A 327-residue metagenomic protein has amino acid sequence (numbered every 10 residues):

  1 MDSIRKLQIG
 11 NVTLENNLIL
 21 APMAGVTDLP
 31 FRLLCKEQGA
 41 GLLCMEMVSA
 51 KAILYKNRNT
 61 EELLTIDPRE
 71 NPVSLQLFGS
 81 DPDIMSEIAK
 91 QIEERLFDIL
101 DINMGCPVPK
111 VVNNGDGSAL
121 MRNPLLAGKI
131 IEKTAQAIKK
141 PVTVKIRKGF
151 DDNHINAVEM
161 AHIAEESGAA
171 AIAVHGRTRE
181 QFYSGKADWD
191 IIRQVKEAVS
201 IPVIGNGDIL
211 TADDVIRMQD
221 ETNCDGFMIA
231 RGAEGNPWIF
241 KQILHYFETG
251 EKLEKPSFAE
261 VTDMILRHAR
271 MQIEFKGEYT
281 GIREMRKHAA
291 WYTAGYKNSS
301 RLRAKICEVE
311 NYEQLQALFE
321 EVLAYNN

Functional and structural regions predicted by a protein language model:
M1-K6, G10-L14, L18, A24 (+6 more regions): Alpha/beta catalytic cores of nucleotide-metabolism and tRNA/nucleoside-modifying enzymes
D2-Q8, M23-D98: Glycine-rich, positively charged N-terminal anion/phosphate-binding segment
L7-I19, K51-P72, C106, K110-N114 (+2 more regions): N-terminal small/glycine-rich loop or linker at the start of catalytic domains across soluble metabolic enzymes
L18-P22, L43-M45, V73-L77, L100 (+4 more regions): Hydrophobic faces of well-ordered beta-strands that scaffold small-molecule active sites in alpha/beta enzyme cores
E37, S86-D116, L125-I201: Alpha/beta enzyme core
L43-A50, N103-P109, G176-T178, D208 (+1 more regions): Glycine-rich phosphate-binding active-site loops on the catalytic face of alpha/beta enzymes
L54-N59, V112-G115, I155-N156, S184-A187 (+2 more regions): Short secondary-structure transition/capping segments
